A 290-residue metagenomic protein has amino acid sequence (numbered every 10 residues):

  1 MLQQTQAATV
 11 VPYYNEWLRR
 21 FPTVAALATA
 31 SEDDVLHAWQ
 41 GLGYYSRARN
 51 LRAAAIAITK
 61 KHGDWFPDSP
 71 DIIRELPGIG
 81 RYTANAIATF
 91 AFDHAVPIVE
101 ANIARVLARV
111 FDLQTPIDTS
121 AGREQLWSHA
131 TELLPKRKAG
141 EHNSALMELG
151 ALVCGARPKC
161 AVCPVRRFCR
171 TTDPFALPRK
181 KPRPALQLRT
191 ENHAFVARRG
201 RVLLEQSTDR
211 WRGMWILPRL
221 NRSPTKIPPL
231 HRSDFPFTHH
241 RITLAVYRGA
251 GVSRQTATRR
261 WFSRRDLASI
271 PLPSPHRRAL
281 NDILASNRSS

Functional and structural regions predicted by a protein language model:
L2-A161, V165-F168, P174-F175, L188: Catalytic cores of DNA base-excision repair glycosylases
A151-S290: Intrinsically disordered, low-complexity, charged terminal extensions of DNA damage-control enzymes
